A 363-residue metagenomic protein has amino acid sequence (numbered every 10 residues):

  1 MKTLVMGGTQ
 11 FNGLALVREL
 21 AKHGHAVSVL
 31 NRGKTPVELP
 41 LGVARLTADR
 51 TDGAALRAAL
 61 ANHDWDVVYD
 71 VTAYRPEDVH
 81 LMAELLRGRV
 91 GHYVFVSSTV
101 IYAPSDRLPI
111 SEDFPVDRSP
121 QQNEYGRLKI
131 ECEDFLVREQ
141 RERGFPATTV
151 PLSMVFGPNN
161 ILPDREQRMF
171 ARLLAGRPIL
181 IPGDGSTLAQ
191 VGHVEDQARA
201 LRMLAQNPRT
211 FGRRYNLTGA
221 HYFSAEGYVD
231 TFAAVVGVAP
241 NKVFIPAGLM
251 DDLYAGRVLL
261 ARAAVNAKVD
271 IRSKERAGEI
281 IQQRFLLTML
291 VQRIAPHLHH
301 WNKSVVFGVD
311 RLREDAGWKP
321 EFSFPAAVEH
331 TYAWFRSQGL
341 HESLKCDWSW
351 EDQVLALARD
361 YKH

Functional and structural regions predicted by a protein language model:
T3-H23: N-terminal Rossmann NAD(P)H-binding glycine-rich loop of SDR-like oxidoreductase domains
M6-G7, P182-T187, Y215-Y222, A233 (+3 more regions): Glycine-rich Rossmann NAD(P)(H)-binding loop
H63-I110, I130-V137: NAD(P)-cofactor binding segment of oxidoreductase domains
S98-N123, R138-R143, N160: Active-site "gating" loop of Rossmann-like NAD(P)-dependent oxidoreductase/epimerase domains
E133-N159: Conserved beta-loop-beta element that borders a ligand/cofactor-binding pocket
P163-M169, P182-A205, G212-R213, E226-G227: Substrate-positioning beta->alpha
M203-P296, V309, A358-H363: Mid/C-terminal beta-alpha module of Rossmann-like enzyme folds, strongest in SDR-family dehydrogenases/epimerases
F324-H363: Amphipathic terminal alpha-helices
